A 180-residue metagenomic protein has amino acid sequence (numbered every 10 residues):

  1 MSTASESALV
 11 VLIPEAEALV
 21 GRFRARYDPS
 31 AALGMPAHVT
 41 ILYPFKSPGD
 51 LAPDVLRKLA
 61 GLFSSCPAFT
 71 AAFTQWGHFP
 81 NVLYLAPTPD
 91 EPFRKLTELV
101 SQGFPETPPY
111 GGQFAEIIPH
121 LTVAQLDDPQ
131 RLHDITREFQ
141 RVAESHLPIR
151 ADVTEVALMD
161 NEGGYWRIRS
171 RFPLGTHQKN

Functional and structural regions predicted by a protein language model:
M1-T70, P89-D152, Y165-N180: Basic, often amphipathic N-terminal segments
P80-V82, I118-P119: Surface-exposed aromatic
L83-P87: Generic recognition of long tandem-repeat/solenoid scaffolds
